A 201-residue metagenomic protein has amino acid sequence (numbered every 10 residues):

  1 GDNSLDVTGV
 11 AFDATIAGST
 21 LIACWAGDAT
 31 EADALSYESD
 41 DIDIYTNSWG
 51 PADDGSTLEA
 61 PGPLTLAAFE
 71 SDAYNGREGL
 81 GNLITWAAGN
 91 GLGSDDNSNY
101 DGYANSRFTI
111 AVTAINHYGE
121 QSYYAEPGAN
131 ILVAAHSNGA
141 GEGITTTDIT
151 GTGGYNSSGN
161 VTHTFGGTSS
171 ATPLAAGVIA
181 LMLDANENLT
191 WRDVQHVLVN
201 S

Functional and structural regions predicted by a protein language model:
G1-Y74, T113, N186, W191: Subtilisin-like peptidase catalytic core
D2-N3, I22-A26, G50-G55, N90-S94 (+4 more regions): Solvent-exposed loop/turn segments at secondary-structure junctions within structured extracellular/periplasmic domains
V7-G9, S36, G76, D101-Y103 (+1 more regions): Short secondary-structure boundary/capping segments
T8-G9, T15-T20, D43-S48, N82-A87 (+7 more regions): Structural recognition of the beta-strand scaffold that forms the well-ordered cores of secreted hydrolase catalytic
T30, Y37, G55-A60, R77 (+3 more regions): Surface-exposed intrinsically disordered loops and tails
A60-L83, N99-F108: Catalytic-core regions built around general acid/base machinery
D101-D184, N188: Extracellular S/T/G-rich loop segment that most often corresponds to the catalytic His/Ser-adjacent loop
W191-S201: Short, well-structured alpha-helical segments that form the helix of a local strand-helix-strand
